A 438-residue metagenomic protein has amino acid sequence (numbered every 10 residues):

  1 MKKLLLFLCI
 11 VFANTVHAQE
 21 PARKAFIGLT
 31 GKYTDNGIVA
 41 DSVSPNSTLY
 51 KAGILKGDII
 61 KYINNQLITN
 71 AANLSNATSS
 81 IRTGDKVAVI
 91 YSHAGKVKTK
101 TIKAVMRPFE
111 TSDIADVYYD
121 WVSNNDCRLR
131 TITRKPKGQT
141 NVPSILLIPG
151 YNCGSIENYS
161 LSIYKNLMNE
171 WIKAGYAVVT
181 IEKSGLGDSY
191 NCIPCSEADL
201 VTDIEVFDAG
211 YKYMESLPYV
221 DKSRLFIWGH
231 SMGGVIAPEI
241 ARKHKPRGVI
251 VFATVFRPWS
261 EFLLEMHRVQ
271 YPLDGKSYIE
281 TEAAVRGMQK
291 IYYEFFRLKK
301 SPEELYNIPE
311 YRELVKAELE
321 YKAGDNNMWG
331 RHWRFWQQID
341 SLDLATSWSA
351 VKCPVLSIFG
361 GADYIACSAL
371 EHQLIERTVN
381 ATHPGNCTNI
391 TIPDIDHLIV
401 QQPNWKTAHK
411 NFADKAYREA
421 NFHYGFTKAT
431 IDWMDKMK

Functional and structural regions predicted by a protein language model:
Q19-P21, K61, N76-I114: PDZ-domain C-terminal substructure recognizer with occasional recognition of PDZ-binding tails
Q19-S44, Y50, S80, T101-K103: PDZ/PDZ-like peptide-tail recognition elements
L49-A71: Conserved PDZ fold ligand-binding element
V105-Q139: N-terminal cap/lid segment of alpha/beta-hydrolase-fold proteins
M168-Y190: Conserved alpha/beta-hydrolase
S196-P218: Alpha/beta-hydrolase active-site loop
F252-S347: Accessory cap/linker subdomain of secreted extracellular hydrolases
V351, S357-F359: Short beta-strand/loop motif that positions the catalytic acidic residue of the alpha/beta-hydrolase fold
